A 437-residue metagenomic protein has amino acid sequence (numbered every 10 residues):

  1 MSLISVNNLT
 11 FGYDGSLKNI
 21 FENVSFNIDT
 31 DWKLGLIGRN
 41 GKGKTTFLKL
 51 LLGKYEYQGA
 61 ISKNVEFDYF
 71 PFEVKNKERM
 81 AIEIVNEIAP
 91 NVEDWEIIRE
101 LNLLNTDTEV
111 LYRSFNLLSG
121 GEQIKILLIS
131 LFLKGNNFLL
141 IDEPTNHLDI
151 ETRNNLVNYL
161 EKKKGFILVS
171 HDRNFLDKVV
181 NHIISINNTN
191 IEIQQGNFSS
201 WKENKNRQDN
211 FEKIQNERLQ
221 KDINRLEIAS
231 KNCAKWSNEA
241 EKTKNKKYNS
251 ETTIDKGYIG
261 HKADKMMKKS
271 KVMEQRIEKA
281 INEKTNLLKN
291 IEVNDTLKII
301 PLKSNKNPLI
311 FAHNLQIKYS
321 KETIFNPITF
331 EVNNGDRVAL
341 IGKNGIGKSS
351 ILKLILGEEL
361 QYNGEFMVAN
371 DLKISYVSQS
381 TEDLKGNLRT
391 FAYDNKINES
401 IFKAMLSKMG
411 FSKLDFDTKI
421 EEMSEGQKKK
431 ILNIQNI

Functional and structural regions predicted by a protein language model:
M1-N216, I300-I437: ABC ATP-binding cassette signature C-motif
N76-E78, E83-E100, K178, S185-E292: Extended, highly charged alpha-helical segments
E283-I310: Coiled-coil termination/hinge junctions
